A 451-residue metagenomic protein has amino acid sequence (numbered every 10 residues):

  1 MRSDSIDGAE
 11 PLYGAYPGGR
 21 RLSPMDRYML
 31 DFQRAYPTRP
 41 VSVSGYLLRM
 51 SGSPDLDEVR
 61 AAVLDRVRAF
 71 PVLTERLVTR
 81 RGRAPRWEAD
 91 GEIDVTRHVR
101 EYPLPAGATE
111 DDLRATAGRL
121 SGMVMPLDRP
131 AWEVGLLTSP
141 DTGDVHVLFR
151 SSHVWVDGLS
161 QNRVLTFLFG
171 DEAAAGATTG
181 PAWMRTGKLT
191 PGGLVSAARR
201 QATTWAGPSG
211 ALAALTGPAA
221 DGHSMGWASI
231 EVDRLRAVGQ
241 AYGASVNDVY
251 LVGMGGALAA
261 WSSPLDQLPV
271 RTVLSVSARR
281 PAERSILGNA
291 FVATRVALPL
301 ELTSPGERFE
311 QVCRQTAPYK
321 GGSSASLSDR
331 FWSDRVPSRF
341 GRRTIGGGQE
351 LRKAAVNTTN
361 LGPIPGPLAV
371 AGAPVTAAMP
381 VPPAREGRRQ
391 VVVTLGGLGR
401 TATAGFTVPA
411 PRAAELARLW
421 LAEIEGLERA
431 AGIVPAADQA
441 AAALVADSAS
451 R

Functional and structural regions predicted by a protein language model:
R2-R27, Y36-R389, G396, R400-T401 (+3 more regions): Soluble acyl-CoA-dependent acyltransferase catalytic core bearing the H(X)4D motif
L30: Conserved donor-binding loop and adjoining core beta-sheet/short helix segment in diverse acyl/aminoacyl transferases
